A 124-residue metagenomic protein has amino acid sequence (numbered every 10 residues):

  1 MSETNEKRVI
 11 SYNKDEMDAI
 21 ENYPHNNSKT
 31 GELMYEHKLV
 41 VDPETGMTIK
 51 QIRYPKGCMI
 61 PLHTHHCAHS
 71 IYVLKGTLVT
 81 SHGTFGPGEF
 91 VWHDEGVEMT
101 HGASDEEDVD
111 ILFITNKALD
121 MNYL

Functional and structural regions predicted by a protein language model:
M1-G46: A short, N-terminal "cap"/entry segment at the start of jelly-roll beta-barrel domains of the cupin/DSBH fold
M1-N5, L119-L124: Acidic/histidine-enriched, glycine/proline-rich intrinsically disordered or flexible terminal extensions
D42-T48, P55-H69, F85: A short beta-loop-beta micro-motif enriched in histidine and acidic residues
E44-G46, K56-C58, T77, V97 (+1 more regions): Short, charged/polar surface micro-motifs in flexible loops or helix N-caps
H65-T80: Glycine- and acidic-residue-biased ligand/ion/polar-headgroup-sensing regions
T84, E95-N122: Ligand-binding loop in jelly-roll beta-barrel domains
